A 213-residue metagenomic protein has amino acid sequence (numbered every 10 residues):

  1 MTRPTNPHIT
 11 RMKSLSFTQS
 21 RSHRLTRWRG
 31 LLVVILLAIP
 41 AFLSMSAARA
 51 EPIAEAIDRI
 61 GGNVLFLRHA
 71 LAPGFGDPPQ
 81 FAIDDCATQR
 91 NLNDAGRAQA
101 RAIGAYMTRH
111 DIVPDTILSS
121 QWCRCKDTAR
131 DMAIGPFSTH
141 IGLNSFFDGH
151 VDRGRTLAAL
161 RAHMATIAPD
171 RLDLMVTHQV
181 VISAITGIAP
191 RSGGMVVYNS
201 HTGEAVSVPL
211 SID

Functional and structural regions predicted by a protein language model:
M1-T26: N-terminal secretory signal peptides that target proteins for export/translocation
V33-F42: Bacterial N-terminal signal peptides
S44-A50: Sec/Tat signal peptide C-region and signal peptidase I cleavage site
E51-S138, F146-G149, I188-D213: Active-site-proximal alpha-helix that buttresses catalytic centers in soluble enzyme cores
G62-V64, P169-T177: Generic beta-sheet signal
H110-I112, I167-R171: Glycine-rich phosphate-binding loop signature in dinucleotide/nucleotide-binding domains
H140-F146, H150-R153, L157-A165: All-alpha RGS (Regulator of G-protein Signaling) helical domain and cognate RGS-like helical scaffolds
